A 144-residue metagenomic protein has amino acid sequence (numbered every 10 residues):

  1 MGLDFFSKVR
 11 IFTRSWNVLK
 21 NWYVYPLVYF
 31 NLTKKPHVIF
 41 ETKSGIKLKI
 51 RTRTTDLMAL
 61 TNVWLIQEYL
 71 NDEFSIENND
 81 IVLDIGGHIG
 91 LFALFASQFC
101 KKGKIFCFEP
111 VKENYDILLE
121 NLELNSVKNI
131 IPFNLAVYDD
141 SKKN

Functional and structural regions predicted by a protein language model:
M1-N144: Phosphate/nucleotide-binding beta-alpha loop and adjacent structural elements of enzyme active sites
